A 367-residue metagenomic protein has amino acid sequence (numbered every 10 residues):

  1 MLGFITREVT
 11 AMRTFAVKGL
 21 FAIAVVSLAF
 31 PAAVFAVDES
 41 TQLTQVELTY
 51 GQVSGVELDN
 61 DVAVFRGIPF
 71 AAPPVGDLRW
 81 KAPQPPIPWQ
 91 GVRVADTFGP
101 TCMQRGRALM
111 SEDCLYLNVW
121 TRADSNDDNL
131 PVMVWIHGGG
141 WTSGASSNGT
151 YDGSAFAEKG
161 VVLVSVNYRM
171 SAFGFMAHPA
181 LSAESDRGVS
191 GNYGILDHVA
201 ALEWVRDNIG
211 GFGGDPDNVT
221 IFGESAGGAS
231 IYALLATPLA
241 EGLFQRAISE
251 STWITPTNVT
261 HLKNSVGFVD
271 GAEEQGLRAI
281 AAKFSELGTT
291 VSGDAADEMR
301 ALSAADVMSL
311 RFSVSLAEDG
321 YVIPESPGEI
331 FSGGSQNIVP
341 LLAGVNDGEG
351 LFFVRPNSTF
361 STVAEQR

Functional and structural regions predicted by a protein language model:
I5, V9-F21: Bacterial N-terminal signal peptides that target proteins for export
R13, P31-N192: Non-catalytic accessory segments of hydrolases
L20-P31: Bacterial N-terminal signal peptides
C114, R187-G210, D270-E274: Alpha/beta-hydrolase active-site loop
V199-L202, Y232-A236: Short, hydrophobic alpha-helix immediately C-terminal to the catalytic nucleophile
D207, A233, E241, R246 (+2 more regions): Substrate-access "cap/lid" subdomains that shape and gate the entrance to catalytic or ligand-binding pockets
G213-E224: Alpha/beta-hydrolase fold nucleophile elbow
E224-A233: Glycine-rich nucleophile elbow surrounding the catalytic serine of serine-hydrolase chemistry
